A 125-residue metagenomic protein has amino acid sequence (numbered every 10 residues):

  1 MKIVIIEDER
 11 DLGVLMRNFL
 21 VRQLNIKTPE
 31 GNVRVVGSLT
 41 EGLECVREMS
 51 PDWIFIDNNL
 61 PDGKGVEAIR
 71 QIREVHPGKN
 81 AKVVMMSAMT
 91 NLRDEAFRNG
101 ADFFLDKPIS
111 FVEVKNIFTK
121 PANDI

Functional and structural regions predicted by a protein language model:
E7: Conserved acidic carboxylate
R10-R34: Two-component/phosphorelay signaling modules centered on CheY-like receiver
V33-W53: Acidic, metal-coordinating helix/loop segments flanking the phosphotransfer/catalytic sites of two-component signaling
S38, K64-E67: Acidic catalytic/metal-coordinating carboxylates
D57-N58: Active-site residues of response regulator receiver
P61: The feature encodes the CheY-like receiver
V66-K79: Short amphipathic alpha-helix used as the core "switch/output" element in two-component signaling
E67, M89-L105, E113-N116: Alpha4 helix (beta4-alpha4-beta5 surface) of REC/receiver domains from two-component response regulators
